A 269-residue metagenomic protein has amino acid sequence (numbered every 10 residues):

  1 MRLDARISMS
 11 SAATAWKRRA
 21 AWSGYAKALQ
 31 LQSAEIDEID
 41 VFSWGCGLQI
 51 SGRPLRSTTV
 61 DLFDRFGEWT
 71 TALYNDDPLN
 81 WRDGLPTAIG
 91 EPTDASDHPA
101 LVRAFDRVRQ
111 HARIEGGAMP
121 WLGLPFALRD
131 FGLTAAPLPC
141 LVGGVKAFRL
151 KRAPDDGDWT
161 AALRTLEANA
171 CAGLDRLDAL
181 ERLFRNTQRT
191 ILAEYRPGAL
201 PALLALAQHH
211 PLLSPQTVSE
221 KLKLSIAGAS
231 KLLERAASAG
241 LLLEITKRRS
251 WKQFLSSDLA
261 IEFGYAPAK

Functional and structural regions predicted by a protein language model:
M1-K269: FIC/Doc superfamily catalytic core
